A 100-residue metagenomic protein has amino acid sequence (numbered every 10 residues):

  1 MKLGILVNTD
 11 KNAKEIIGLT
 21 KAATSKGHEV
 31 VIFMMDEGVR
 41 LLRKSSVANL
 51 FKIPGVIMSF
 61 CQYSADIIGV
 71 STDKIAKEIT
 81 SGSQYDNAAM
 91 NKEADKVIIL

Functional and structural regions predicted by a protein language model:
K2, S25-V31, I57: Residues at the starts of beta-strands that form the adenosine-phosphate
L3-K14, M35-R40: Short, glycine-rich nucleotide/cofactor-binding loops
I5, V30-D36, V70-D73: Short, basic, glycine/proline-bearing loop/turn elements
N12-S25, I32: Histidine-anchored nucleotide/phosphate-binding helix
R43: Polar, low-complexity loop segments and adjacent catalytic/binding residues used for recognizing and processing sugar
V47-S71: A glycine-rich helix N-cap at a beta->alpha junction
V70-L100: C-terminal structural segments of small proteins and small subunits
